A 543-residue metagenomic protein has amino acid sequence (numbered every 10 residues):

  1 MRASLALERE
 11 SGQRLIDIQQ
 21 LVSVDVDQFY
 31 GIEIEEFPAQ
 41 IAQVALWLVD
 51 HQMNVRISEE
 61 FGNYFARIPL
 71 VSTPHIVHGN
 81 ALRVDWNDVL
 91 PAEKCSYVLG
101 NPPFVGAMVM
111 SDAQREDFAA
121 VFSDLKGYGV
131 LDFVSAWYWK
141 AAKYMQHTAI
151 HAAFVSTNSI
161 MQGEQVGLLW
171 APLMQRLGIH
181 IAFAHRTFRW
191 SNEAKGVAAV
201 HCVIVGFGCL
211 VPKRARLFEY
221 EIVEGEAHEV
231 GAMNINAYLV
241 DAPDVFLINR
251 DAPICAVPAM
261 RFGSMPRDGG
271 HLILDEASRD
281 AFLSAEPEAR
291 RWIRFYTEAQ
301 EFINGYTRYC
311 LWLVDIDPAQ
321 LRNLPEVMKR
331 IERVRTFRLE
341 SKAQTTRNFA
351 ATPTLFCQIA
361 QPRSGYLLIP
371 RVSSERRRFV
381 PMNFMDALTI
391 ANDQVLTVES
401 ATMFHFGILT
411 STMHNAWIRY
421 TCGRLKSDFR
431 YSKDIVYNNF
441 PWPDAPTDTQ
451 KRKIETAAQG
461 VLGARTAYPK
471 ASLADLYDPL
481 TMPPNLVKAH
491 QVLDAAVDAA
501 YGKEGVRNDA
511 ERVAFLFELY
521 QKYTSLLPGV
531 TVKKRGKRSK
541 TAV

Functional and structural regions predicted by a protein language model:
M1-L7: Conserved SAM-binding loop of SAM-dependent methyltransferases across substrates and taxa, primarily the Class I
L5, A39, W47, H51-S58 (+10 more regions): Signature of N6-adenine DNA methyltransferases within the class I
F29-I32: Conserved SAM-binding motif I beta-strand of class I
E35: Conserved SAM/SAH-binding beta-strand->alpha-helix loop
A42: Conserved SAM-binding loop
V245-Q394, D509-V543: Segments forming glycine/polar-rich beta-alpha architectures that bind adenosine-containing cofactors
E326-V334, F349-A350, Y437-V543: Non-catalytic DNA-recognition/assembly elements of restriction-modification systems
L396-N438, T449-R452, T456, G460 (+1 more regions): Basic, amphipathic alpha-helical recognition segments used for DNA target recognition
